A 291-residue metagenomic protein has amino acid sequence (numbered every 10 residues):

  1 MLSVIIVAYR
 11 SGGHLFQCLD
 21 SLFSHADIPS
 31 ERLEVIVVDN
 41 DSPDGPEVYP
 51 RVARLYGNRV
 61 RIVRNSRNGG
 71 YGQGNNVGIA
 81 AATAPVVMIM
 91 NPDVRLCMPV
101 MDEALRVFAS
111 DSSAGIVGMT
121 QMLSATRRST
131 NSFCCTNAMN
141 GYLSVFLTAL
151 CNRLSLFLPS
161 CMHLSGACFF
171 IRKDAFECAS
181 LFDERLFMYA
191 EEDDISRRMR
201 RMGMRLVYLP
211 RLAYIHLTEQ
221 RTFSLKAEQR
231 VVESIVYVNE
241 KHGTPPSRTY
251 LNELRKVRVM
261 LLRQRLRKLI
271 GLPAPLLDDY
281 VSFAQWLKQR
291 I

Functional and structural regions predicted by a protein language model:
M1-S3, E34, D194: Cell-envelope/extracellular polymer assembly enzymes that use nucleotide-activated donors
L2-C18, H25-A26, V38: A conserved hydrophobic helix/loop-capping motif in glycosyltransferases and polysaccharide synthases
S21-R67: Acidic donor-binding segment of Leloir-type glycosyltransferases
S42, N65-A82: Glycine-rich, basic loop-to-helix element that forms the pyrophosphate-binding segment of sugar-nucleotide handling
V87: Short aromatic/hydrophobic "clamp" motif used to bind/position activated sugar donors
L96, D102-S180, D193: Acidic/His-rich active-site region of diverse nucleotide-sugar glycosyltransferases
S196, M202-L225, Y237-V238: Active-site donor/metal-binding and catalytic loop motifs of nucleotide-sugar-dependent glycosylation enzymes
A227-E240, T244-I291: Non-catalytic, C-terminal membrane-associated alpha-helical segments of glycosyltransferases
